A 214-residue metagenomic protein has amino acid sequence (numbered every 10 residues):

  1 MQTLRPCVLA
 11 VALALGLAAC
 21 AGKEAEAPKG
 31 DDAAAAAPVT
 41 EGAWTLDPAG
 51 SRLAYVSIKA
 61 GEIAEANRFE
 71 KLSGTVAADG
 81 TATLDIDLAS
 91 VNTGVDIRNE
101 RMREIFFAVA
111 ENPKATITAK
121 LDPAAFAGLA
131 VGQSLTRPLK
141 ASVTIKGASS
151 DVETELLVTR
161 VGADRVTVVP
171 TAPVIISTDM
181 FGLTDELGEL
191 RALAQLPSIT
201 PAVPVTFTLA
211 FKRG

Functional and structural regions predicted by a protein language model:
M1-A18: Sec-dependent bacterial lipoprotein signal peptides
C20-G214: Low-complexity, acidic/polar, glycine-enriched regions of mature
